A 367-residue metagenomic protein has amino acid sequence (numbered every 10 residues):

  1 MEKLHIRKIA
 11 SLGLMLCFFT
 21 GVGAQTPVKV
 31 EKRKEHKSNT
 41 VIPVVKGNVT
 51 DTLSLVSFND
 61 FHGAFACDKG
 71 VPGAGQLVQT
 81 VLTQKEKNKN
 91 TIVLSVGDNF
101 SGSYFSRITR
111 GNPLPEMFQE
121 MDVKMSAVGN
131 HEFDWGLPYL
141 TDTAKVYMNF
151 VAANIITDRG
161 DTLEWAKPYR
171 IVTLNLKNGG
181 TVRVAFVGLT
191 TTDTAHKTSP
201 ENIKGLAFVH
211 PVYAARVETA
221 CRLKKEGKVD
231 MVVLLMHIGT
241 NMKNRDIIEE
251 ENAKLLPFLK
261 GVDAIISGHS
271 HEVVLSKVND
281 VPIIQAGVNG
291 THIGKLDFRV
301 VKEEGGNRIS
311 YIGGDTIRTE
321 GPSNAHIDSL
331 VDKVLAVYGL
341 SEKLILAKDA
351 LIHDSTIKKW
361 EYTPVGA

Functional and structural regions predicted by a protein language model:
E2-A10: Bacterial N-terminal signal peptides that target proteins for export
K8, G21, P27-K29: Detector for intrinsically disordered, low-structure N-terminal pre-sequences
S11-G21: Bacterial N-terminal signal peptides
L16, A24, R308-I309, E342: Polar low-complexity intrinsically disordered regions enriched in Ser/Thr and small residues
F19, F258-L259, V337: Alpha-helical structural context
Q25-P322, H326: Acidic, metal/ion-coordinating pockets
P322-A367: Hard-cation-handling environments
